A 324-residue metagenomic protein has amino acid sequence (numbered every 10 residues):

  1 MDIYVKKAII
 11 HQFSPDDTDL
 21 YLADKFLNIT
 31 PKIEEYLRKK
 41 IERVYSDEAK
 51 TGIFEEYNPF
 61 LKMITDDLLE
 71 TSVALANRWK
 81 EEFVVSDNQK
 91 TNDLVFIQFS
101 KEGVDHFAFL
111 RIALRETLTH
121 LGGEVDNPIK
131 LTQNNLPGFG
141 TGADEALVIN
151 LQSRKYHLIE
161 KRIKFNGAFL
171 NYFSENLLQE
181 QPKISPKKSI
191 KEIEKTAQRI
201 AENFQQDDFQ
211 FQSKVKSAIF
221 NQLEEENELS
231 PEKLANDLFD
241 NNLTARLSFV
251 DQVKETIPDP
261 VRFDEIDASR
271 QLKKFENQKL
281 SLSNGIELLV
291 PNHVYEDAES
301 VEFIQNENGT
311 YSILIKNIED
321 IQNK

Functional and structural regions predicted by a protein language model:
M1-K274: Long, hydrophobic alpha/beta structural blocks
L238-K324: C-terminal structured domains
